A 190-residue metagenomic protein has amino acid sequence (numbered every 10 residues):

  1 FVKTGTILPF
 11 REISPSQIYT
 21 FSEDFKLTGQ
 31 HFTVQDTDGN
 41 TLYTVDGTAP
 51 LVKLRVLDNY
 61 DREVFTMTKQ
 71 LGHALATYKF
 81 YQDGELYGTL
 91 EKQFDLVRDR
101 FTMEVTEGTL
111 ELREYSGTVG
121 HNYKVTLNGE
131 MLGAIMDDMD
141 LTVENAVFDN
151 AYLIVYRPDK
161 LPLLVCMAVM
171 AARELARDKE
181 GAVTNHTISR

Functional and structural regions predicted by a protein language model:
F1-K53, N59-R62, E85, K92-R190: Low-complexity or membrane-interfacial segments used for flexible interactions
V56-T89: Hydrophobic/aromatic-rich structural module bridging two neighboring secondary-structure elements via a short loop
